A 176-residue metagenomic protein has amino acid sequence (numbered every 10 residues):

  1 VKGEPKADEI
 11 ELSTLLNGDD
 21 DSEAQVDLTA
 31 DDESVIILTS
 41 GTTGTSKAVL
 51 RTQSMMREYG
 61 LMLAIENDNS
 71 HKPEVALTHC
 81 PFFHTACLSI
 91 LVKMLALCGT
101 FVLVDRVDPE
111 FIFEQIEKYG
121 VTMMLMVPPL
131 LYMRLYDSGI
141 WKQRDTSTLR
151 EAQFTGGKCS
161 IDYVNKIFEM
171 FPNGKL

Functional and structural regions predicted by a protein language model:
V1, K47-L50, T78, G99-V107: Short beta-strand->loop structural element characteristic of the AMP-binding/adenylate-forming
V1-E4, F154: Short beta-strand elements of ligand-binding domains
P5-A7, N17-L38, T45, D68-V75: Conserved pre-ATP/AMP-binding loop-to-beta segment of ANL
N17, D21, A30, V49-H71 (+3 more regions): Conserved structural elements of the adenylate-forming
E33, T39-T42, A76, F82 (+4 more regions): Conserved S/T- and glycine-rich ATP-binding loop of Class I adenylate-forming
R57-V75, F83-M123, S138: Conserved AMP-binding/adenylation subdomain of ANL enzymes
A96, V121-M126, Y136-L176: Gly/Ser/Thr-rich phosphate-binding loop
D108, L130-L131, C159: Alpha-helix capping/helix-boundary segments
